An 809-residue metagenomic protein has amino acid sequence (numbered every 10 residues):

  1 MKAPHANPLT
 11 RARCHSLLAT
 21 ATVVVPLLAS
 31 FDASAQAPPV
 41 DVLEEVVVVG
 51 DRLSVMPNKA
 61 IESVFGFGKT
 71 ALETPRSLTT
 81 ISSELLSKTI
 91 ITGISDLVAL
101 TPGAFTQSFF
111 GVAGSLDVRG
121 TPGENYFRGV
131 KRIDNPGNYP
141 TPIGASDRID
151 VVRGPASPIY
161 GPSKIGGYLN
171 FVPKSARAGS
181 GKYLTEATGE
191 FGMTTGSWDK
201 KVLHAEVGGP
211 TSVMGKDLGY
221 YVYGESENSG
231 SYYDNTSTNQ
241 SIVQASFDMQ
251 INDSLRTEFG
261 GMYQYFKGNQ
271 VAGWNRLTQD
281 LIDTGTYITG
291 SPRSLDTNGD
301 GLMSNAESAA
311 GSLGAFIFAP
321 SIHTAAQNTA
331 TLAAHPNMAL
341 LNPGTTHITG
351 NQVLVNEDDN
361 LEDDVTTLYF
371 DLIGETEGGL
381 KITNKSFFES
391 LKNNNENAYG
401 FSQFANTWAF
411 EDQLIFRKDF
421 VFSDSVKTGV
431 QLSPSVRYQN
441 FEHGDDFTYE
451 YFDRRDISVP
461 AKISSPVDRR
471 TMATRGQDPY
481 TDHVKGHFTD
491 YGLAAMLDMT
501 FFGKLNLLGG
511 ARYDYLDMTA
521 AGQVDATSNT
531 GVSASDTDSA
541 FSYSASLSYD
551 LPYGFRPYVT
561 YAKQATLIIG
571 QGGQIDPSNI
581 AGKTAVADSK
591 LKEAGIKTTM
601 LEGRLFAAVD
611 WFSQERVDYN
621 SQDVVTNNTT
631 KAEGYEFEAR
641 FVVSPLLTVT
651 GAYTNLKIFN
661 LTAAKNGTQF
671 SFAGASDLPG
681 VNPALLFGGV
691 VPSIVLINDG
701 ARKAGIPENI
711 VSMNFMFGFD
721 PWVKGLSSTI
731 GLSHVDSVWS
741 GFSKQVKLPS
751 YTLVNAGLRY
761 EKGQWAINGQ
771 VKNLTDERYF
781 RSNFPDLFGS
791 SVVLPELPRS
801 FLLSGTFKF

Functional and structural regions predicted by a protein language model:
M1-T89, S95-G103, L368, K808: N-terminal Sec signal peptide and the immediately downstream disordered periplasmic leader that contains the TonB box
K2-P4, V649, S733-G741, Y760-F809: C-terminal beta-signal and adjacent terminal beta-strands/loops of Gram-negative outer-membrane beta-barrel proteins
T106, S115, K131-P155: Short acidic/polar hinge/loop motifs at secondary-structure boundaries that mediate gating or recognition
A145-D147, P158-Q244, I251-R256, T366 (+1 more regions): Outer-membrane beta-barrel translocator/receptor signature
I242-Q431, Y438, F606: Outer-membrane beta-barrel domain signature, strongest for Gram-negative TonB-dependent receptors and also present
D364-L391, A405-Q523, L601: Face-selective signature of the C-terminal outer-membrane beta-barrel domain
K427-D446, D482-R616, A632, V642-S644 (+3 more regions): Structural signature of Gram-negative outer-membrane beta-barrels, strongest in the C-terminal barrel of TonB-dependent
G503, A608-E615, N628-F742, S804-K808: Gram-negative outer-membrane beta-barrel transporters
